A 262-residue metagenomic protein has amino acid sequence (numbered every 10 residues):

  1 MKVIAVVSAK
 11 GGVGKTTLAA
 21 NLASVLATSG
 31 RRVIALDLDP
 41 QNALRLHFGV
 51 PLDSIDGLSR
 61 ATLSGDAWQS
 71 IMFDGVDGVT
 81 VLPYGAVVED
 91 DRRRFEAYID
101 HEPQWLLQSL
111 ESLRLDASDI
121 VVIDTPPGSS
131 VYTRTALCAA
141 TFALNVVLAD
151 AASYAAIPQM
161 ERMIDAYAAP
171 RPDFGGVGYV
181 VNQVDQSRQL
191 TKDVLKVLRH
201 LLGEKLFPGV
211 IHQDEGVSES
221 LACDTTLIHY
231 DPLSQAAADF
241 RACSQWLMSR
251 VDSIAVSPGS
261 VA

Functional and structural regions predicted by a protein language model:
M1-V3, A255-A262: Acidic-aromatic/histidine active-site loop/patch
K2-P40: Walker A/P-loop phosphate-binding motif and the immediately C-terminal alpha-helix
N21, V25, H47, T135: Active-site signature of alpha/beta-hydrolase-fold catalytic machinery across serine- and Asp/Cys-nucleophile hydrolases
T28-I34, L115-D116, I120-G209, E215: Conserved catalytic-core segment of NTP-binding enzymes
Q41-V81, P208: Phosphate-binding loop that captures ATP/GTP phosphates
P83-S130: Cytosolic-facing regulatory segments adjacent to core modules
L221-D239: C-terminal boundary of histidine-terminating zinc-finger modules
A242-I254: C-terminal alpha-helix
